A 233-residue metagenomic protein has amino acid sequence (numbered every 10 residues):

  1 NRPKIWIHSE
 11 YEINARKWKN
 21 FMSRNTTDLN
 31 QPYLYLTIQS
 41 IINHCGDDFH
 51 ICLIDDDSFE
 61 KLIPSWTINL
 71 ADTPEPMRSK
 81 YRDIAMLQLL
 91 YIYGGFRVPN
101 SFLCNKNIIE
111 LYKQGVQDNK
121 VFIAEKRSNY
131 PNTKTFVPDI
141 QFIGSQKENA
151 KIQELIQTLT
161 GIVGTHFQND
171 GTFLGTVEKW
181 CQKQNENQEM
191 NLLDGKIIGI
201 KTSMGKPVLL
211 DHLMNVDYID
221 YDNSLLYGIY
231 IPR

Functional and structural regions predicted by a protein language model:
N1-R82, N100-R233: Glycosyltransferase-associated regions of secretory-pathway enzymes, highlighting luminal stem/catalytic domains
D83-G95: Small-residue hinge/turn detector
